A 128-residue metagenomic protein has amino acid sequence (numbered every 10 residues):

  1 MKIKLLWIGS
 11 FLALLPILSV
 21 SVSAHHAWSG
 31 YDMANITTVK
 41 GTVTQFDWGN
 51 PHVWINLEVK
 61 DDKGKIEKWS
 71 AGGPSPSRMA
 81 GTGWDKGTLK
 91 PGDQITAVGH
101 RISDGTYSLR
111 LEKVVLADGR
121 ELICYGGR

Functional and structural regions predicted by a protein language model:
I8-S19: Bacterial N-terminal signal peptides
S23-T37: Short boundary/loop segments of OB/S1/cold-shock single-stranded nucleic-acid-binding domains
I36-P51: Structural detector for short beta-strands of small beta-barrel domains
G49-V59: Short aromatic-glycine-enriched beta-strand elements
G73-G81: Short, structured beta-strand/loop micro-motifs enriched in basic residues and often containing a Trp
G81-T96: Short nucleic-acid-contacting surface segments enriched for D/E, G, S/T with interspersed K/R
I102-G126: OB-fold/S1-family single-stranded nucleic acid-binding modules
